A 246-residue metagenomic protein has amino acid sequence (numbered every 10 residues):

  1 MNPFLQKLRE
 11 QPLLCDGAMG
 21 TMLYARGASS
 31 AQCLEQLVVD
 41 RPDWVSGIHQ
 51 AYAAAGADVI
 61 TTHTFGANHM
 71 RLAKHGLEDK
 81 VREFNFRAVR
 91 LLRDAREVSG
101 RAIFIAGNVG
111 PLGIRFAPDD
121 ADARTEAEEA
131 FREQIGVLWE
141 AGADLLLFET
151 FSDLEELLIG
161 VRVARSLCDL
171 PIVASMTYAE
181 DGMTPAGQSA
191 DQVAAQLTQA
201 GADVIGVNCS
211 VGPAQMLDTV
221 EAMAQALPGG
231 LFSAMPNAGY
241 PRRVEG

Functional and structural regions predicted by a protein language model:
M1-G246: Domain-level signal for soluble alpha/beta catalytic cores
